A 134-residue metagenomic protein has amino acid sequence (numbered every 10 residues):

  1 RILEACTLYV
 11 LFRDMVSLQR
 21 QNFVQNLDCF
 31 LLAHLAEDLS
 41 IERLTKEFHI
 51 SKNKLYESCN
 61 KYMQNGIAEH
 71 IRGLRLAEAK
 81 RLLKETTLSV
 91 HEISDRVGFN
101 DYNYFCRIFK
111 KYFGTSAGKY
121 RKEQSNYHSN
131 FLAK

Functional and structural regions predicted by a protein language model:
R1-Q19, K54-Y56: An amphipathic alpha-helical interaction segment
S17-V24, I41: Short, structured helix-loop boundary elements
C29, A33, D38, E42 (+2 more regions): Terminal helix-turn-helix DNA-binding modules in bacterial transcription factors
R43-K52, Y56: Helix-turn-helix
E47-F48, V97-G98, F109: Core residues of bacterial helix-turn-helix
N53, Y102-N103, G118: Key DNA-contact positions within bacterial/archaeal DNA-binding proteins
L55, G66-I67, I71, S116-A117: Short amphipathic alpha-helical segment with a characteristic S/N-K-E followed by hydrophobic residues
L55-C59, Y104-F105, F109: Short hydrophobic/aromatic patch on the recognition helix
